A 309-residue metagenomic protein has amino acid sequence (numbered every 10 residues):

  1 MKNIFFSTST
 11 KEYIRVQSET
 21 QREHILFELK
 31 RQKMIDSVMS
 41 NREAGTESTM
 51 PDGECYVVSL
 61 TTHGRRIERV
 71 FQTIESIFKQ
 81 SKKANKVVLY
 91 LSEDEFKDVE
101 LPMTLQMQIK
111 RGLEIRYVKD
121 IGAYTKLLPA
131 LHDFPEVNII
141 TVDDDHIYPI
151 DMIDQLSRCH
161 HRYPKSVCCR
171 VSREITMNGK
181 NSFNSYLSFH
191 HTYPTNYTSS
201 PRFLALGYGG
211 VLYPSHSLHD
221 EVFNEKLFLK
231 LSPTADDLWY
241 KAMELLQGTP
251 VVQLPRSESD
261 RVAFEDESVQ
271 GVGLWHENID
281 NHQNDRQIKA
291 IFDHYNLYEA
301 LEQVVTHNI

Functional and structural regions predicted by a protein language model:
K2-E19, E23-L26, K33, P51-E54 (+2 more regions): C-terminal catalytic/acceptor-binding lobe
E54-L60, I77, N85-Y90, D237: Hydrophobic targeting segments
L60-Q72: Active-site beta-to-alpha loop of glycosyltransferases that engages the nucleotide-sugar donor
T73-N85, M107: Short, acidic, metal-binding catalytic loop of nucleotide-sugar glycosyltransferases
N85-K86, N138, P250: Residues at the starts of beta-strands that form the adenosine-phosphate
Y90-V137: Active-site-proximal specificity loops/subdomain of glycosyltransferases
E136-I147: Short beta-strand-to-loop acidic/aromatic patch adjacent to the donor-nucleotide binding site
P149-K226: Conserved catalytic core of nucleotide-sugar-dependent glycosyltransferases
